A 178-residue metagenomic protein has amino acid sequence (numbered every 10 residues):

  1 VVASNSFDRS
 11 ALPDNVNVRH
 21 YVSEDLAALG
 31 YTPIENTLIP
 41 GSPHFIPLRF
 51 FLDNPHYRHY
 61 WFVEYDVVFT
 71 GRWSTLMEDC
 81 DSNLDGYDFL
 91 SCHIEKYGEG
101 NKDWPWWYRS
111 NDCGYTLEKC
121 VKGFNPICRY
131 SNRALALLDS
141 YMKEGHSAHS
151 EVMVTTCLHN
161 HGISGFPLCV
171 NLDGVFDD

Functional and structural regions predicted by a protein language model:
V2, F89-C92, P167: Structural recognition of the beta-strand scaffold that forms the well-ordered cores of secreted hydrolase catalytic
A3-R58: Active-site-proximal specificity loops/subdomain of glycosyltransferases
I46-R49, F62-V63, T75-L76, V154: Short, hydrophobic/aromatic alpha-helical segments in well-folded domains
Y57-V68: Short beta-strand-to-loop acidic/aromatic patch adjacent to the donor-nucleotide binding site
V68-N160: Conserved catalytic core of nucleotide-sugar-dependent glycosyltransferases
L158-L172: Catalytic donor-sugar/metal-binding loop of nucleotide-sugar-dependent glycosyltransferases
V175: Cell wall/extracellular polymer interaction/catalysis modules
